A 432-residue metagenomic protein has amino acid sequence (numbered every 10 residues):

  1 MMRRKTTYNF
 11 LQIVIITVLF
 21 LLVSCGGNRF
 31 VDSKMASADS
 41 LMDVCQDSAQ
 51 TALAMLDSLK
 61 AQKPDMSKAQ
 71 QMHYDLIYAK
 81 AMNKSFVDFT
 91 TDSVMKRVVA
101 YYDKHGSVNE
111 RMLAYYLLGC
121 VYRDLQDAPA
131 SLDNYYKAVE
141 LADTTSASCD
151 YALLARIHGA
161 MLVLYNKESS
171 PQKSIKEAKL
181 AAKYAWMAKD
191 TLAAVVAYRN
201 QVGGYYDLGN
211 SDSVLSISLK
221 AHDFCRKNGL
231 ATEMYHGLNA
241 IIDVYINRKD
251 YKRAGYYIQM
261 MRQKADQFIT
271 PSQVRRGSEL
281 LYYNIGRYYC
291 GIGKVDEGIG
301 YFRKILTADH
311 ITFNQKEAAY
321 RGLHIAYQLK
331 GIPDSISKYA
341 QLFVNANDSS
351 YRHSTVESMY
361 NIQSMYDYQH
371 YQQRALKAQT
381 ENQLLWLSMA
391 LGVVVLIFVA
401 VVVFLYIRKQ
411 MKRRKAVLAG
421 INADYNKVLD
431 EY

Functional and structural regions predicted by a protein language model:
I13-L22: Bacterial N-terminal signal peptides
C25-D92, K96, K104, N109 (+1 more regions): N-terminal leader/linker segments that initiate helical-solenoid repeat arrays
N28, S67-Q71, N109, C149-A152 (+4 more regions): Residue signature of alpha-solenoid helical repeat architecture, marking inter-repeat boundaries and helix-start
F30-Q50, D57, F89-D92, D212 (+2 more regions): Hydrophobic positions within repeat-based interaction scaffolds
M42-S58, S85-R97, D127-K137, S170-K179 (+3 more regions): Helix-turn-helix repeat elements of alpha-solenoid scaffolds
D57-Q62, K96-D103, K137-S146, K179-K189 (+4 more regions): Amphipathic alpha-helical segments of tetratricopeptide repeats
L76-I77, N83, L113-D124, A152-K167 (+4 more regions): Conserved alpha-helical positions within TPR/SEL1-like repeat arrays
